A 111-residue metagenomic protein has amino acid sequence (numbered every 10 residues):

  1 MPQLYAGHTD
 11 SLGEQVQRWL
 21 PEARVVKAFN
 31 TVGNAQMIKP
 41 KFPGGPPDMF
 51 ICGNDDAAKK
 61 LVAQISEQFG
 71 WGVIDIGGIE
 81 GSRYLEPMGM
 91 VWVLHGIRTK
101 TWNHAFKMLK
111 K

Functional and structural regions predicted by a protein language model:
M1-K41: Rossmann-fold NAD(P)-binding glycine/threonine-rich loop
K39-G45, M49: Rossmann-like flavin
P47-K111: Active-site-lining helix/loop region of Rossmann-like oxidoreductase modules
